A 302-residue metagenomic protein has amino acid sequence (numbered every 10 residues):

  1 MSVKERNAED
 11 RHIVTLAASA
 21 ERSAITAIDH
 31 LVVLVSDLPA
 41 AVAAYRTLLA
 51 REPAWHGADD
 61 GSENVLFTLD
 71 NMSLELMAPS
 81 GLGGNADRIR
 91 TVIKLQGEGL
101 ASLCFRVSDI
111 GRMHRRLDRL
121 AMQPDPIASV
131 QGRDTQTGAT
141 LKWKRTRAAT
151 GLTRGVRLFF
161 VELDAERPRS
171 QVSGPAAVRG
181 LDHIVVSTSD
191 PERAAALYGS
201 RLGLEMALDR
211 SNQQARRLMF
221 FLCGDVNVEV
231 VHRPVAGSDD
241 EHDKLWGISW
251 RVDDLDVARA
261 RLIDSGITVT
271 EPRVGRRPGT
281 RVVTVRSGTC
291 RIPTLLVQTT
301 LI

Functional and structural regions predicted by a protein language model:
S2-E21, E75, G111-A177, Q214 (+4 more regions): Vicinal oxygen chelate
V3, S23, V32-S80, R119-A121 (+6 more regions): Core segments of cupin and vicinal oxygen chelate
S19-S23, I89-L95, V172-P175, V235-D239: Short, flexible, solvent-exposed loop/turn segments with mixed acidic/basic and small polar residues
I28-D29, E98-S102, K244-G247: Eukaryotic phosphotyrosine signaling hubs
L34, C104-R106, S187, S249-R251: Short hydrophobic/aromatic beta-strand micro-patches that form the beta-sheet surface supporting nucleotide- or nucleic
S73, A78-R106, M113-R119: Extended, compositionally biased flexible segments
R115, S170-G174, A195-G199, D209 (+1 more regions): A short secondary-structure junction signal
S249-R251, D256-A260: Extended, compositionally biased non-globular segments
